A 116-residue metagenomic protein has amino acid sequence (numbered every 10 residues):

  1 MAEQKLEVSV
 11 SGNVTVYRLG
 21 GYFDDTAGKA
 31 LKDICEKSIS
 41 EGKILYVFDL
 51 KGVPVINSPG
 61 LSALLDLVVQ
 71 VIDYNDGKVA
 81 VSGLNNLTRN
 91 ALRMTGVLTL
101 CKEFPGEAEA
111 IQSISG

Functional and structural regions predicted by a protein language model:
M1-R18: Short beta-strand/loop segment at the start of cytosolic alpha/beta domains
D25-C101: Amphipathic alpha-helical interaction surfaces in cytosolic regulatory modules
L84, E107-A108: Short, ordered loop/turn segments at secondary-structure junctions
K102-G106: Short acidic-hydrophobic, aromatic-tinged amphipathic segments that line or gate anion-handling sites
A110-G116: A short, charged, amphipathic alpha-helix used as a generic interaction element across diverse proteins
